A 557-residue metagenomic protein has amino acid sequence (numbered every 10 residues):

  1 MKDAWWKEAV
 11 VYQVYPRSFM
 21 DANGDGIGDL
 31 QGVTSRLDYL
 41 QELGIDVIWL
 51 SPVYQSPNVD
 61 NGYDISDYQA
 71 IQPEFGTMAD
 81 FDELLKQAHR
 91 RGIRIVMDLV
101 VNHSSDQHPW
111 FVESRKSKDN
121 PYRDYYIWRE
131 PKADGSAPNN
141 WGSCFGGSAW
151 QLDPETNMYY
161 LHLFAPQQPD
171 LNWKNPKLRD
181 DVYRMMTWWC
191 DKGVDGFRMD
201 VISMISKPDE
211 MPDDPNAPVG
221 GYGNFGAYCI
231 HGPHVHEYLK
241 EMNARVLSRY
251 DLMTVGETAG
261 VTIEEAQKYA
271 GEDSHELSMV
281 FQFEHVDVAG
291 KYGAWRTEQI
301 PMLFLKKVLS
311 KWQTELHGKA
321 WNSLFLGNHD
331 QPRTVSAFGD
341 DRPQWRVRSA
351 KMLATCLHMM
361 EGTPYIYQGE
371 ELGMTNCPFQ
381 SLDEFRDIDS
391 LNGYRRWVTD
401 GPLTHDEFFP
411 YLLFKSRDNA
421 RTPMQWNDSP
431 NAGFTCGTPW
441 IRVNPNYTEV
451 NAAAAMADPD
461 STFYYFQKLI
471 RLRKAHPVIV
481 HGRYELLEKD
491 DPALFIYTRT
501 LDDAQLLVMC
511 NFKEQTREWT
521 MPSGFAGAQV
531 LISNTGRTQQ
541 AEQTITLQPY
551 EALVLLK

Functional and structural regions predicted by a protein language model:
M1-K557: Active-site and adjacent substrate-binding regions of carbohydrate-active enzymes
